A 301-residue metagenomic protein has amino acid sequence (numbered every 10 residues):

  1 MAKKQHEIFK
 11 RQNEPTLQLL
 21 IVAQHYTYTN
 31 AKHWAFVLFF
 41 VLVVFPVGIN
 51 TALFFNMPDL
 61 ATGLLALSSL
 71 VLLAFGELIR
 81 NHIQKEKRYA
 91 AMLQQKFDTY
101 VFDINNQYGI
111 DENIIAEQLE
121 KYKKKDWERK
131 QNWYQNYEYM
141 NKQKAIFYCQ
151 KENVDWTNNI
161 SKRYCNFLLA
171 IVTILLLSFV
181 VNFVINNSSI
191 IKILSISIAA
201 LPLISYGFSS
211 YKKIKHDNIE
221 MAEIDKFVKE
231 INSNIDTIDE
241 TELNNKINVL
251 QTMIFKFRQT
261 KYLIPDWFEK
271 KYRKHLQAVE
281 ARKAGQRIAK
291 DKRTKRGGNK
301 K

Functional and structural regions predicted by a protein language model:
M1-M57, I264-E269, R273: Non-cleavable N-terminal signal-anchor transmembrane helices
A2-L19, L65-E77, Q135-D155: Short N-terminal secondary-structure initiator segments
K4-E14, Y211-K301: Cytosolic/matrix-facing juxtamembrane and C-terminal tails of multi-pass cellular membrane proteins
P15-F36, F147-L169: Membrane-interface, cytosolic juxtamembrane amphipathic helix immediately N-terminal to a transmembrane helix, enriched
T29-Q84, K162-I219: Alpha-helical transmembrane segments and their immediate juxtamembrane boundary regions in integral membrane proteins
Q84, R88-Y164: Membrane-proximal, non-transmembrane interface segments of integral membrane proteins
A90-Q95, N113-K124, P202, E220-I231 (+1 more regions): Juxtamembrane/interfacial segments around transmembrane helices
Q150-N153, L176, I224-F227: Amphipathic, well-ordered alpha-helical segments in soluble domains
